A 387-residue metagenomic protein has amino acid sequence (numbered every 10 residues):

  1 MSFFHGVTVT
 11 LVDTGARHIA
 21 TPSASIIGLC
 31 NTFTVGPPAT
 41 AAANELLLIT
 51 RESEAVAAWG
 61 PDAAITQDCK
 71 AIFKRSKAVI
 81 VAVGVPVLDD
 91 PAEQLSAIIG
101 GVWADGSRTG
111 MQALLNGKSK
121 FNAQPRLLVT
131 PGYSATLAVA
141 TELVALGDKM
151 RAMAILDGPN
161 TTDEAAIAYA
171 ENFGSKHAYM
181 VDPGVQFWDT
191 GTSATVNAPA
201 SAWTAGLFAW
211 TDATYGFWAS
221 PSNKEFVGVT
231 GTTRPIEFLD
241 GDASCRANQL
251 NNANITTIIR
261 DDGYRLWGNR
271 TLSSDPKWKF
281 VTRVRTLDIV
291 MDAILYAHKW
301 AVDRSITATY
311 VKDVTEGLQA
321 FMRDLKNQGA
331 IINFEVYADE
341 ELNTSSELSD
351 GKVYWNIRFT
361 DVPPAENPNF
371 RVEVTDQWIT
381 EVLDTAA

Functional and structural regions predicted by a protein language model:
M1-A387: Surface-exposed assembly/interface segments
